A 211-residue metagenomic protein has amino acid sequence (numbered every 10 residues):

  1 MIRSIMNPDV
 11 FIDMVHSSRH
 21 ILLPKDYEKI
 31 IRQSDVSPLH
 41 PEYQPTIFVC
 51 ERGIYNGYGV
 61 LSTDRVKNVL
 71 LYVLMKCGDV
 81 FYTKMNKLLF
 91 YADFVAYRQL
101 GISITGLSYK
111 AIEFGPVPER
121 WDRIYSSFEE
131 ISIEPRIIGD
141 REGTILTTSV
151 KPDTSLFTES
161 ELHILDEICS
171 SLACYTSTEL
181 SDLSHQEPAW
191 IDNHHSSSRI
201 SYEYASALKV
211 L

Functional and structural regions predicted by a protein language model:
M1-R3: Basic (Lys/Arg-enriched) interaction patch that binds polyanionic ligands
M6-L211: Domain-edge interaction signal
